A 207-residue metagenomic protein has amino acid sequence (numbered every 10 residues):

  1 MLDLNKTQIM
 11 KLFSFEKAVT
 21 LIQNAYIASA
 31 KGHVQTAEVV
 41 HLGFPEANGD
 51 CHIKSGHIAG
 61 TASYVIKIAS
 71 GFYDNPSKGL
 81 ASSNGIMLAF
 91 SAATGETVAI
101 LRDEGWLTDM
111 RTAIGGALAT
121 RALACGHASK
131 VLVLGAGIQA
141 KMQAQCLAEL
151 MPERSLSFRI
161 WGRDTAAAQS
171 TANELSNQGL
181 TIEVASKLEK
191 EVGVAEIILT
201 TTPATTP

Functional and structural regions predicted by a protein language model:
M1-D109, G115-A117, A124-H127: N-terminal ligand-binding/catalytic initiation module
F72, E96, A140, T205-P207: Glycine-rich nucleotide phosphate-binding loop and flanking beta-alpha elements of Rossmann-like dinucleotide-binding
R102, A136, R163: Cofactor-binding loop segments of dinucleotide-utilizing enzymes, especially the Rossmann-like FAD- and NAD(P)+-binding
M110-L132, I138-L150: Short internal alpha-helix immediately C-terminal to a glycine-rich phosphate-binding loop in Rossmann-like
K130, S155-F158, T181: Residues at the starts of beta-strands that form the adenosine-phosphate
L150-S176: NAD(P)-binding Rossmann-fold cofactor-contacting core
Q178-P207: Rossmann-like adenosine-cofactor binding region
